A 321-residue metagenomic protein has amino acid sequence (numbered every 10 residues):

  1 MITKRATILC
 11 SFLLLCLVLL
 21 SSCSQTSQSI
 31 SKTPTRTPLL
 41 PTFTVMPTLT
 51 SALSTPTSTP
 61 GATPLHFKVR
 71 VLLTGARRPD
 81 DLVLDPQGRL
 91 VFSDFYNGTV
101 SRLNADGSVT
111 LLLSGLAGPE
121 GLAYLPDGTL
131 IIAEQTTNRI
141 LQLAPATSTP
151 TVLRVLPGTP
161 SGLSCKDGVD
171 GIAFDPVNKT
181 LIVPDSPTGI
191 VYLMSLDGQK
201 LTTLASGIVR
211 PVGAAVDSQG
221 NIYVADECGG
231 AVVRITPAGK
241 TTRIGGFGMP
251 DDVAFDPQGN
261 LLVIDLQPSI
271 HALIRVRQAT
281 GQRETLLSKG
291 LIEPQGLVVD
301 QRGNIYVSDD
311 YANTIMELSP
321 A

Functional and structural regions predicted by a protein language model:
C23-H66, T149, A321: Ser/Thr-rich, Proline-interspersed low-complexity disordered segments
K68-L73, S108-L113, T149-L163, Q199-A205 (+2 more regions): A short beta-strand motif characteristic of beta-propeller blades
T74-Q87, G115-T129, T159-N178, G207-N221 (+5 more regions): Beta-rich, blade/repeat-based domains predominating in secreted/periplasmic proteins but also intracellular
V91-S93, I131-A133, I182-V183, Y223-A225 (+2 more regions): Residue position within the beta-strands of beta-propeller blades
T99-S101, N138-Q142, I190-L193, A231-R234 (+2 more regions): A short loop-to-beta-strand structural motif that recurs across blades of beta-propeller domains
L103-S108, L143-S148, M194-Q199, I235-G239 (+2 more regions): Short loop/turn segments that connect beta-strands within beta-propeller blades
Q295-A321: Blade-level signature of beta-propeller repeat domains, shared across WD40, Kelch, NHL, RCC1 and BNR/Asp-box propellers
